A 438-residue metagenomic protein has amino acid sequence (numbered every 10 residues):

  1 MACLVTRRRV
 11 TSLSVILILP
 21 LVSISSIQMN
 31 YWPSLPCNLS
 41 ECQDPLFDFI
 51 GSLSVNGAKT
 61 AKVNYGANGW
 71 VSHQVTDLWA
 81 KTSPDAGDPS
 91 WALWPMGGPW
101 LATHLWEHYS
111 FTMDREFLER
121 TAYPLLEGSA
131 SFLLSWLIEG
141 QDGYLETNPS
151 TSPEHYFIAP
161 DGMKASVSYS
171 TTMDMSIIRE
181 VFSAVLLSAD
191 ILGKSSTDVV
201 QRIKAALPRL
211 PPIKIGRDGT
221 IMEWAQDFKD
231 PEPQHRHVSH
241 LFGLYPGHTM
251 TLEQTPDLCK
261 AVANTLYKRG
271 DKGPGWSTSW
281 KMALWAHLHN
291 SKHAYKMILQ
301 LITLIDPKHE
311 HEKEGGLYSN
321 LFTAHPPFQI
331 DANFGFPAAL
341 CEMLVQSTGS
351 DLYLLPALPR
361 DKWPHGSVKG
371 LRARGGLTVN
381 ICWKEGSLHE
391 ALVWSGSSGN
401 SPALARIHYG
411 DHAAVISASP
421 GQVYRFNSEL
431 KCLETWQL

Functional and structural regions predicted by a protein language model:
A2-I18, S34, F49, L53-G57 (+4 more regions): Primarily short, surface-exposed interaction patches in extracytoplasmic proteins
A2-L4, P33, Q43-L46, A61-K62 (+3 more regions): Short, solvent-exposed loop/turn and secondary-structure capping segments
L4-V15, S110-F111, P153-F157, N290-S291 (+3 more regions): Flexible loop/turn segments at secondary-structure boundaries
V10-L17, I24-M29, D85-G87, A159-S166 (+2 more regions): Flexible glycine/proline-enriched surface loops and loop-helix/loop-strand junctions
S23-M29, S34-W70, V75-A80, S90-R115 (+3 more regions): Active-site core of glycosidic bond-cleaving carbohydrate-active enzymes
G128-S188: Acidic/histidine-rich catalytic neighborhood
D142, K292-L438: Non-catalytic C-terminal accessory modules of carbohydrate-active enzymes
S150, R202-P208, P356-W363: A glycine-rich phosphate-binding loop feature that marks nucleotide/adenosyl-phosphate handling sites
